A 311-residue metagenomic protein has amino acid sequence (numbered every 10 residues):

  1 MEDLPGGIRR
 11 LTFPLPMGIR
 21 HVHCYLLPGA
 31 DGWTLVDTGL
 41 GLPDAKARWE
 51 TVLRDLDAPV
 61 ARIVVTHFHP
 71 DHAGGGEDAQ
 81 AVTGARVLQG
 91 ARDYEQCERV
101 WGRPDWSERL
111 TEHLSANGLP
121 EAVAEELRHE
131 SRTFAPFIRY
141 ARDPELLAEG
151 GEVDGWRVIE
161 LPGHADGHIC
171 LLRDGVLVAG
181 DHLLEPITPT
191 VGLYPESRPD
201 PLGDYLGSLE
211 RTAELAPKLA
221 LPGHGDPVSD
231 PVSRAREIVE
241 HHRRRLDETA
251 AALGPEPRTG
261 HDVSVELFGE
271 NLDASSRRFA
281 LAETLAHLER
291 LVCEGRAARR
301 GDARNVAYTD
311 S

Functional and structural regions predicted by a protein language model:
M1-L56, C170-E185: Conserved beta-strand hairpin/beta-sheet module of binuclear metal-dependent hydrolase folds, prominently
G7, H224, T249, L291: Residue-level signal for inorganic ion chemistry
W33-P43, E130-R142, R157-L246: Metallo-beta-lactamase
G41-D44, E50-L147: Active-site HxH/HxHxD metal-binding segment of metal-dependent hydrolases
D55-A58, V153-D154, E214-L215: Glycine-rich phosphate-binding loop signature in dinucleotide/nucleotide-binding domains
A81, L161, V292: Short, contiguous alpha-helical
A85, H242, L246-A250, L281: Short, leucine-enriched amphipathic alpha-helices that occur as contiguous helical runs
A251-S311: C-terminal regulatory/interaction regions
